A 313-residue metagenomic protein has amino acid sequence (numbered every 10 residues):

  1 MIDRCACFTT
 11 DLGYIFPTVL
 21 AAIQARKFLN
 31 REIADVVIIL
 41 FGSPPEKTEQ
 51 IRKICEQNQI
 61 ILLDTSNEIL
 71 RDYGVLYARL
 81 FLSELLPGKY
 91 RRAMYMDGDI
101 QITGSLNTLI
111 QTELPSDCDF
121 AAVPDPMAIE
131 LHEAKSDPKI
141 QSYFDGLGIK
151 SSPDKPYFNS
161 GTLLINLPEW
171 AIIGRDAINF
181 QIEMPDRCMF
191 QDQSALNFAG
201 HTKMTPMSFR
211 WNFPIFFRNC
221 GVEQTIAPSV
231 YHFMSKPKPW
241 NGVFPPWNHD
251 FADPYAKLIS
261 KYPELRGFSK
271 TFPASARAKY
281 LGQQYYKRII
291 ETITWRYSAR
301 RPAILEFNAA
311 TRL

Functional and structural regions predicted by a protein language model:
M1-I23: N-proximal low-complexity "stem/linker" segments adjacent to membrane-targeting elements
M1-R4, T10, P153, S160 (+1 more regions): A glycosyltransferase accessory/donor-loop signature
Q24-E32: Short, acidic, metal-binding catalytic loop of nucleotide-sugar glycosyltransferases
A34-S43: Short beta-strand/loop segment that forms part of the nucleotide-sugar
P44-G88: Active-site-proximal specificity loops/subdomain of glycosyltransferases
A93: Short aromatic/hydrophobic "clamp" motif used to bind/position activated sugar donors
M96: Catalytic metal- and UDP-sugar-binding loop of GT-A-like glycosyltransferases, i.e., residues flanking the conserved
I100-I140: Conserved donor-nucleotide/metal-binding helix-loop-beta segment in metal-dependent transferases, i.e., the alpha-helix
